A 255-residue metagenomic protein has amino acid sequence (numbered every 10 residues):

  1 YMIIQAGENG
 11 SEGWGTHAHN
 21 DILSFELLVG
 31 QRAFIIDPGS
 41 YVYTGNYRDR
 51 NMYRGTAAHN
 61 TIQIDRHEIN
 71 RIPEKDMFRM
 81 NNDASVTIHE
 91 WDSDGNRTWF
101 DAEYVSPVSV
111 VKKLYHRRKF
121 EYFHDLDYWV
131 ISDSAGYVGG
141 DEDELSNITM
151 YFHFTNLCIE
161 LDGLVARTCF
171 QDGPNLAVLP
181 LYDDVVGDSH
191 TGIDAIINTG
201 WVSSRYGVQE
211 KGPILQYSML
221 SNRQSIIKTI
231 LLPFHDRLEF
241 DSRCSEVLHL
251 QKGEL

Functional and structural regions predicted by a protein language model:
Y1-F34, H89, S93: Carbohydrate-active enzyme catalytic cores, enriched for enzymes that act on polyanionic acidic polysaccharides
G7-N9, Y43-T44, D49: Short, surface-exposed loop/helix-turn segments at secondary-structure junctions that function as lids/hinges flanking
I35-S40: Catalytic Cys-His active-site segments of thiol-dependent hydrolases/isopeptidases
N46-L255: CBM-like, beta-strand-rich accessory domains located in the C-terminal region of large, secreted polysaccharide-active
